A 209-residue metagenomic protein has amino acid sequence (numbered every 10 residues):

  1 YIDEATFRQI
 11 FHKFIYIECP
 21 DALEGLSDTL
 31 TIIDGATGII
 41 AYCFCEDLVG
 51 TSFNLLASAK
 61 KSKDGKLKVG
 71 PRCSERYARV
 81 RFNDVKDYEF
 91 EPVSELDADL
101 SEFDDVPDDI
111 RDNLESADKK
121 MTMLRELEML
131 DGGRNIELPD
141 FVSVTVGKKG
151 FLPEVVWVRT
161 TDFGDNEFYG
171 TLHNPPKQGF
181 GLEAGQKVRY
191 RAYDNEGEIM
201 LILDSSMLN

Functional and structural regions predicted by a protein language model:
Y1-W157, D162-N209: Mixed-charge, low-complexity intrinsically disordered regions
